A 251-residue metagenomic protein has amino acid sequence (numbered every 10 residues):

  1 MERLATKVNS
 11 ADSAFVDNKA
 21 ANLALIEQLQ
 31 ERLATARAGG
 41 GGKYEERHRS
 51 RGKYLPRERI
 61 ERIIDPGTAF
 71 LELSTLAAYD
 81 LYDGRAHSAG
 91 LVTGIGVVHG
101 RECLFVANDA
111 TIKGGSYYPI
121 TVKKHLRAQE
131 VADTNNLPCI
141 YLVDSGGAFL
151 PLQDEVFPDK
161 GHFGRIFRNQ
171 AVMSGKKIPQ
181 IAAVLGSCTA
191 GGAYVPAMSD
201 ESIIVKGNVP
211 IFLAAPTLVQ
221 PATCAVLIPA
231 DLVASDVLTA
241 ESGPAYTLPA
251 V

Functional and structural regions predicted by a protein language model:
M1-E102: N-terminal amphipathic, basic-rich helices that act as targeting or association modules
G40-Y44, C103-I112, A148-L152: Gly-rich Lys/Arg/Thr-decorated short loops/hinges at beta-loop-alpha junctions or inter-strand turns that position
K53, R101, L137, I178 (+1 more regions): Short glycine/serine/threonine/alanine-rich loop segments
R85-E130, T134-N135: Glycine-rich active-site/cofactor-binding loop and its immediate structural neighborhood
F105-V106, P138-D144: Short beta-strand segments at enzyme active-site cores
T134, C139-I140, M198: Hydrophobic or amphipathic alpha-helical targeting/insertion segments
V143-V251: Conserved catalytic cores of soluble enzyme domains, especially glycine-rich substrate-binding beta-alpha loops
